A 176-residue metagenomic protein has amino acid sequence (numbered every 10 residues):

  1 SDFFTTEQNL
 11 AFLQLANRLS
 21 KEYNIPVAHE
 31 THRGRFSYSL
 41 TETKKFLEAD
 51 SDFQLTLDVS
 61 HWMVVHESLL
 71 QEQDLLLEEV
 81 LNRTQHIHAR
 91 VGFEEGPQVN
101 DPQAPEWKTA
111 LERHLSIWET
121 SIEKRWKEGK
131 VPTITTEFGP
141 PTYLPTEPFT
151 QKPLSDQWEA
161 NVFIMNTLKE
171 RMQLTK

Functional and structural regions predicted by a protein language model:
S1-Q54: Active-site acidic/histidine proton-transfer and metal-coordination neighborhood in alpha/beta enzyme cores
A49-Q54, M63-K176: Histidine-acidic metal/acid-base catalytic patches
V59-H61: His/Asp/Glu-enriched short active-site or ligand-binding loop at hydrolase and phosphoryl-transfer sites
